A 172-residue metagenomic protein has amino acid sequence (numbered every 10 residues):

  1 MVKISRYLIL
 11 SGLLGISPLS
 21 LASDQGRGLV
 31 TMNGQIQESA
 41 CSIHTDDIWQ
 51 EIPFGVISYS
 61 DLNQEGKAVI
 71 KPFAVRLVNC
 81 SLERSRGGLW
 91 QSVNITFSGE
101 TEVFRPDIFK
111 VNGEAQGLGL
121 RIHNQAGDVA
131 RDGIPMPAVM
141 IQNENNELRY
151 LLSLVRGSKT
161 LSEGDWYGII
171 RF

Functional and structural regions predicted by a protein language model:
V2-Y7, L21-F172: Mature extracellular/passenger domains of Gram-negative fimbrial/pilin and adhesin proteins
R6-L14: Hydrophobic helical h-region of N-terminal Sec-dependent signal peptides in bacterial secretory/periplasmic proteins
S17-L19: N-terminal signal peptide c-region/cleavage motif recognized by signal peptidases
